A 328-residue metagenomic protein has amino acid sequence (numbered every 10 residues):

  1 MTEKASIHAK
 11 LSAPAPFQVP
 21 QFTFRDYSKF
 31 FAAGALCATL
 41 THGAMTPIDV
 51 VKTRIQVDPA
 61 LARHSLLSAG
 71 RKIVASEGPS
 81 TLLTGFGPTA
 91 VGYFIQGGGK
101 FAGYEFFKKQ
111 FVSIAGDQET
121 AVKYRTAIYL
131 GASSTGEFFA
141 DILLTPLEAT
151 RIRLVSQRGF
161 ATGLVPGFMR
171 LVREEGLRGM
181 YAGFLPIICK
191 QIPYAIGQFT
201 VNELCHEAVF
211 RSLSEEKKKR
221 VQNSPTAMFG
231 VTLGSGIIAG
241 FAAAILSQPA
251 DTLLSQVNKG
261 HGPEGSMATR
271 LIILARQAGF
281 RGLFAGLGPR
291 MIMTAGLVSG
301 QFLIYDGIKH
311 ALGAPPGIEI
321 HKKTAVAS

Functional and structural regions predicted by a protein language model:
M1-C37, K52-R63, L67, R71 (+6 more regions): Flexible extramembrane linkers and terminal tails adjacent to transmembrane helices in organellar membrane proteins
A62-P79, A90-I95: N-terminal helical submodule of small eukaryotic multi-pass membrane proteins
A90, F94-G98, A102, I188 (+3 more regions): Hydrophobic alpha-helical transmembrane bundles that constitute the permease/transmembrane domains of multi-pass
